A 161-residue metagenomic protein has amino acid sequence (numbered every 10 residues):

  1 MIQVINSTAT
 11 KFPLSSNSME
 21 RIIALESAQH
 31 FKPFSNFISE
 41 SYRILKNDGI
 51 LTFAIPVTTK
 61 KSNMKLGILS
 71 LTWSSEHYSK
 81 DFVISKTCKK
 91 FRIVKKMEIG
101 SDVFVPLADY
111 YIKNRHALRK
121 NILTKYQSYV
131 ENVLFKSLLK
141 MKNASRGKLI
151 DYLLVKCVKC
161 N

Functional and structural regions predicted by a protein language model:
M1-T10: Conserved SAM-binding strand-loop segment of SAM-dependent methyltransferases
I5, I23, T52: Conserved Rossmann-like nucleotide-binding pocket used by diverse enzymes that bind dinucleotide cofactors
T10-I22: A short acidic, Gly/Pro-enriched loop at the edge of an enzyme's catalytic core that lines a small-molecule cofactor
E20-P33: A short SAM/SAH-binding and catalytic strip from SAM-dependent methyltransferases
S35-I50: A short glycine-rich, Lys/Arg-flanked "PGG" loop and its adjoining helix->strand segment in the class I
F53-S74: Short, glycine-/aromatic-enriched active-site segment of Class I SAM-dependent methyltransferases
S74-F91, K95-K96: Short alpha-helix
M97-N161: Conserved Class I S-adenosyl-L-methionine
